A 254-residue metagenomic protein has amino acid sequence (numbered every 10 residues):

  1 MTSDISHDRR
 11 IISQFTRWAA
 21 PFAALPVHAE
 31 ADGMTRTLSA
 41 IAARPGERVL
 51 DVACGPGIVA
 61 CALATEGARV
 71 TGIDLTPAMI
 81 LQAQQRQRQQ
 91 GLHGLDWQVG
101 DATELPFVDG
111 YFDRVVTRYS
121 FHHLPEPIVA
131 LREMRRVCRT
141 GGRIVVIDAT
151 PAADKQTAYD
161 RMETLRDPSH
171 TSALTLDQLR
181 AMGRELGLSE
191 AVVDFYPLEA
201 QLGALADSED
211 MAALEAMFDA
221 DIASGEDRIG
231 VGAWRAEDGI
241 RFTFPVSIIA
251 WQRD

Functional and structural regions predicted by a protein language model:
M1-E47, I58-A62, M79-Q82, Q89-Q90 (+1 more regions): Conserved class I S-adenosyl-L-methionine
L50-V52, P56-E104: Class I SAM-dependent methyltransferase SAM/SAH-binding core
P56, A191-D254: Conserved Class I S-adenosyl-L-methionine
T103-R114: A short acidic, Gly/Pro-enriched loop at the edge of an enzyme's catalytic core that lines a small-molecule cofactor
D113-E126: A short SAM/SAH-binding and catalytic strip from SAM-dependent methyltransferases
I128-T140: A short glycine-rich, Lys/Arg-flanked "PGG" loop and its adjoining helix->strand segment in the class I
V145-H170: Conserved class I S-adenosyl-L-methionine
S172-G187: Short alpha-helix
